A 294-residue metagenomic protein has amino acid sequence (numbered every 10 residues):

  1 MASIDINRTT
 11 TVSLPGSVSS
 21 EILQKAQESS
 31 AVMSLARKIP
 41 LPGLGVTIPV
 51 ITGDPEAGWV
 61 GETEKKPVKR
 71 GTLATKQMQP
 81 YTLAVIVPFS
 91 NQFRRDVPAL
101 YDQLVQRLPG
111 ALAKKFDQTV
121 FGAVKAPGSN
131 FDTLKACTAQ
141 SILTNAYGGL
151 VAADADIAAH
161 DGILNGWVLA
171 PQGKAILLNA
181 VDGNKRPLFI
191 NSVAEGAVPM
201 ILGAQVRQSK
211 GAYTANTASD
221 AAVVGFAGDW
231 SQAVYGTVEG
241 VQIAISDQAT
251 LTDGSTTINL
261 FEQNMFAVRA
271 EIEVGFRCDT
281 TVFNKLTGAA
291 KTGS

Functional and structural regions predicted by a protein language model:
A2-L83: Assembly/oligomerization interface modules of large self-assembling protein complexes
L41-P42, A139-F266, I272: Extended oligomerization regions of viral-like shell subunits
G45, A84-I86, G166, M265-A267 (+1 more regions): A residue-level signal for beta-strand positions that form part of recognition/binding surfaces within mature
T52-A57, A84, F93, K114 (+3 more regions): Short loop/turn segments at secondary-structure transitions that flank enzyme active sites
E56-V60, D96-P98, I176-N179, V234-Y235 (+1 more regions): Short helix/loop capping segments that flank catalytic or ligand/cofactor-binding pockets
A74-Q77, T82-G162, N184, K285-S294: Alpha-helical scaffold segments that mediate packing/assembly in large oligomeric complexes
T257-S294: Hydrophobic, glycine-enriched assembly/anchoring segments
